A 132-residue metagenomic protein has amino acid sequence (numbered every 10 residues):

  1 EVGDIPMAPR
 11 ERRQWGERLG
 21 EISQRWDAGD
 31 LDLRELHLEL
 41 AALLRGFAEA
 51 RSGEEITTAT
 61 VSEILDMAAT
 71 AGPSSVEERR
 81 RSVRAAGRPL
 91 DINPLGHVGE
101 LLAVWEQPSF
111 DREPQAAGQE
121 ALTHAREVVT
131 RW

Functional and structural regions predicted by a protein language model:
E1-R25, T130-W132: Hydrophobic, helix-length membrane anchors
Q24-W132: Membrane-proximal, non-transmembrane interaction modules that couple membrane proteins to downstream assemblies
